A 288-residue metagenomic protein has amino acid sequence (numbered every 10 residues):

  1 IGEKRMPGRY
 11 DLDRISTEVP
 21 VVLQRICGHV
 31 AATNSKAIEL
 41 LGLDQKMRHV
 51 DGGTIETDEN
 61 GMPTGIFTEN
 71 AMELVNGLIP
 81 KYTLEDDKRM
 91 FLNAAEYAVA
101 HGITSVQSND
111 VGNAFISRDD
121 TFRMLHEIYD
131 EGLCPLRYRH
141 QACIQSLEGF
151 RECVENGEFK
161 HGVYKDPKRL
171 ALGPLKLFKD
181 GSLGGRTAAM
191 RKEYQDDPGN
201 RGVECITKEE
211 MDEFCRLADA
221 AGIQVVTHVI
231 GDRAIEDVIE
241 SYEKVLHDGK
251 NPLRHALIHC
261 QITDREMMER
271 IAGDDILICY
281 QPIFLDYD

Functional and structural regions predicted by a protein language model:
I1-E155, G173, L177, S182-A234 (+1 more regions): Divalent metal-binding segments
S35, R118-F122, I235-E243, E269 (+1 more regions): Histidine/acidic-residue-rich catalytic or RNA/ligand-binding cores of hydrolases and nuclease-related proteins
S108-V111, H259, Y280: Conserved beta-strand positions
E127-R137, K160-K168, A220-A221, E243-L253 (+1 more regions): Secondary-structure transition/capping motifs at alpha-helix termini and the adjoining loop/turn into the next element
F150, T227, V238, G249-K250 (+1 more regions): Extended hydrophobic-aromatic, low-complexity segments
E209-D212, E236, E240, H255 (+2 more regions): Feature representing long, continuous alpha-helical segments
L253-D264: Aromatic- and carboxylate-enriched substrate-binding clefts and catalytic-loop regions of carbohydrate-active enzymes
I262-D288: Active-site-adjacent C-terminal substructures of enzyme catalytic domains
